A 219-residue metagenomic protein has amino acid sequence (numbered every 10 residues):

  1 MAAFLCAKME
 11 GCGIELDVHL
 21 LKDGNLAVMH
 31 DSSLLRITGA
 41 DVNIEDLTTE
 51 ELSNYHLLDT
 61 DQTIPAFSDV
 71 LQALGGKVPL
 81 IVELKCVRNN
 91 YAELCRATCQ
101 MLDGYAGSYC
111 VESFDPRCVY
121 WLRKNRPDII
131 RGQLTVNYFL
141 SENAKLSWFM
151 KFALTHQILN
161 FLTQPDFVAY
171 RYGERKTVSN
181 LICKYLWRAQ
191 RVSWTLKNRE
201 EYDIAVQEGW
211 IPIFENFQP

Functional and structural regions predicted by a protein language model:
M1-P219: Phosphate-group recognition and catalysis centered on beta-loop-alpha active-site segments
